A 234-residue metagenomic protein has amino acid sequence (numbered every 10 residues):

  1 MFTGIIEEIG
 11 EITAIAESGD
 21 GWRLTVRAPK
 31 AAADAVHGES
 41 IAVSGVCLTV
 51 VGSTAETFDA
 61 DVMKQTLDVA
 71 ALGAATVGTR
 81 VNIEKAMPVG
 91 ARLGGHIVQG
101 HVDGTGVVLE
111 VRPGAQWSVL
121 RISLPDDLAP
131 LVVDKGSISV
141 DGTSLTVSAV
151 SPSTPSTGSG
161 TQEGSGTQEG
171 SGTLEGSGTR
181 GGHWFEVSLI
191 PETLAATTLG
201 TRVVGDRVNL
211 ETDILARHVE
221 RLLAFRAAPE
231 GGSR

Functional and structural regions predicted by a protein language model:
M1-P155, T161, T173, T179-R234: Conserved loop->alpha-helix
